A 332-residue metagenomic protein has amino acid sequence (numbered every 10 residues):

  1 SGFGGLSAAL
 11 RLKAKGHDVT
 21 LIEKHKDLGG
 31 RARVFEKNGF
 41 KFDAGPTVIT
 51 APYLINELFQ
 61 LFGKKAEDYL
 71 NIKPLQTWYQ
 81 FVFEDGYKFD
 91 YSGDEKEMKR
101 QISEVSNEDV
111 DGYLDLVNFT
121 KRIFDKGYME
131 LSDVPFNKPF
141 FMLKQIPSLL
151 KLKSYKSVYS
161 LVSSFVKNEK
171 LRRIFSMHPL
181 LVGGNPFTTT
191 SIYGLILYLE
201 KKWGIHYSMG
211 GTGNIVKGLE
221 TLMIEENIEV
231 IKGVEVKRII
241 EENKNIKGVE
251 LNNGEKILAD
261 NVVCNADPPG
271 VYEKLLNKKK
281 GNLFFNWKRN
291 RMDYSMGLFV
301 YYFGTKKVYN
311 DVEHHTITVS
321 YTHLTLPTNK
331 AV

Functional and structural regions predicted by a protein language model:
S1-R122: N-terminal glycine-rich phosphate/pyrophosphate-binding loop and immediately adjacent elements
K15, L161-F165, I174-M177, G218 (+4 more regions): Generic, well-ordered alpha-helical scaffold segments in large soluble proteins
L70, L150-K151, N290-Y294: Short Gly/Pro-enriched turn/cap motifs at secondary-structure boundaries
E84-T189: Rossmann-like flavin
T189-L199: Residues forming anionic-ligand binding surfaces in small-molecule and nucleic-acid pockets of primarily soluble enzymes
Y198-R238, N243: Helical element adjacent to the flavin cofactor pocket in flavoenzyme catalytic cores
K237-L324: Mid-domain catalytic core of redox enzymes that form a hydrophobic substrate pocket/lid adjacent to a catalytic redox
H323-V332: Single conserved hydrophobic/aromatic residue that forms the stacking wall/gate of nucleotide- or nucleobase-binding
